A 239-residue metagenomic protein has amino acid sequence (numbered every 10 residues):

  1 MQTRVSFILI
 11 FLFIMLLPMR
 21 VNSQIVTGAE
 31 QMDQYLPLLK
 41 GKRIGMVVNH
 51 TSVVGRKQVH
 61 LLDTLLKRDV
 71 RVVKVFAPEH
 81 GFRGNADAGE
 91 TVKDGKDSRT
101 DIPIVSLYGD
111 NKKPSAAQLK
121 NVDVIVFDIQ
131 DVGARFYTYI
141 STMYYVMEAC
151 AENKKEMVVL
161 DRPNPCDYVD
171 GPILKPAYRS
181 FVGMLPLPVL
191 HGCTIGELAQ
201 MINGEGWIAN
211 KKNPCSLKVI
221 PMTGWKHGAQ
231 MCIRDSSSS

Functional and structural regions predicted by a protein language model:
M1-I25: Bacterial Sec-dependent N-terminal signal peptides
V70, E152-E156: A short helix->loop->beta-strand "cap" motif at the edges of active sites that frequently abuts
V73-E79: Short internal beta-strands
G84-A88, V158-R179: Glycine-rich, charge-decorated loop segments at or immediately adjacent to ligand/cofactor-binding or catalytic sites
K93-V122: Glycine-rich oxoanion-binding loops at beta->alpha junctions
D131-M143: Glycine/threonine-rich flexible loop motifs
M231-D235: Conserved small/polar residues in nucleotide/adenosyl-binding loops
